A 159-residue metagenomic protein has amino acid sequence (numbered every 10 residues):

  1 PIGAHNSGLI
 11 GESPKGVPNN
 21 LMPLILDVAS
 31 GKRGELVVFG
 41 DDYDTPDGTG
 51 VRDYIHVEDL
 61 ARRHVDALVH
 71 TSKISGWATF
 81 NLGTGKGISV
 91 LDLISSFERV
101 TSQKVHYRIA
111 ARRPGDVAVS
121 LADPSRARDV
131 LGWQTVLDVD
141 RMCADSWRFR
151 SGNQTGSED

Functional and structural regions predicted by a protein language model:
P1-N20, D44-T49: Flexible, glycine-rich beta-alpha linker
L21-D159: C-terminal substrate-binding subdomain of Rossmann-fold SDR/epimerase-dehydratase oxidoreductases
